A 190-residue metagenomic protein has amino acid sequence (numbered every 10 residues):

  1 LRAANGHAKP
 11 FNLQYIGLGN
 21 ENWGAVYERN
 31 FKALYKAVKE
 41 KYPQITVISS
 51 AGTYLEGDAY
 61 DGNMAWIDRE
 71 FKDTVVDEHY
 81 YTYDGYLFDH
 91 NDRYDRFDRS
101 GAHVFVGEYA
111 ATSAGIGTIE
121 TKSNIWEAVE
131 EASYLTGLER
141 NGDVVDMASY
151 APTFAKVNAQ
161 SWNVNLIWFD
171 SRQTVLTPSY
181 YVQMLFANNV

Functional and structural regions predicted by a protein language model:
L1-K41, I45, S49-M64, E70: N-terminal catalytic cores of secreted or lumenal carbohydrate-active enzymes
K36-K39, P43-T46, A65-D68, V75-N189: Catalytic-core region of carbohydrate-active enzymes that cleave or remodel glycosidic bonds
